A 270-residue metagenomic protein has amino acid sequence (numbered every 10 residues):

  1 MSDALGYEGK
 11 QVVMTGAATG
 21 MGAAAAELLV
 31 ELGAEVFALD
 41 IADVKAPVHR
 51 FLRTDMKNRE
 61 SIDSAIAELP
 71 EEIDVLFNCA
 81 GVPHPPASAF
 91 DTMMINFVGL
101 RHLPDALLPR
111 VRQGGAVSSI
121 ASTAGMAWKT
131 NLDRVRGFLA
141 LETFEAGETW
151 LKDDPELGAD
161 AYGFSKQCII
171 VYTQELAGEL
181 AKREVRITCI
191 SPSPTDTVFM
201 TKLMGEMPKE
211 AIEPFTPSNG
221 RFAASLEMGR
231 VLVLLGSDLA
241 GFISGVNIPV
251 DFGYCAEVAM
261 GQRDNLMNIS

Functional and structural regions predicted by a protein language model:
S2-A4, S244-S270: Short C-terminal tail/terminal secondary-structure segment of NAD(P)H-dependent dehydrogenase/reductase domains
Q11, A18-T19: Conserved glycine-rich cofactor-binding loop
A46-E60: Rossmann-fold cofactor-recognition segment
G81-P86, A116-K182, P194-T195: Catalytic loop of short-chain dehydrogenase/reductase
H102, Y162, Q167-I170, C189 (+2 more regions): C-terminal helical subdomain
P109, G178-E179, G241: Alpha-helical segment proximal to the catalytic Tyr-Lys
A181, R186, I243-G245: Short, small/polar-rich loop/turn modules that mediate ligand/substrate recognition or access, typified
